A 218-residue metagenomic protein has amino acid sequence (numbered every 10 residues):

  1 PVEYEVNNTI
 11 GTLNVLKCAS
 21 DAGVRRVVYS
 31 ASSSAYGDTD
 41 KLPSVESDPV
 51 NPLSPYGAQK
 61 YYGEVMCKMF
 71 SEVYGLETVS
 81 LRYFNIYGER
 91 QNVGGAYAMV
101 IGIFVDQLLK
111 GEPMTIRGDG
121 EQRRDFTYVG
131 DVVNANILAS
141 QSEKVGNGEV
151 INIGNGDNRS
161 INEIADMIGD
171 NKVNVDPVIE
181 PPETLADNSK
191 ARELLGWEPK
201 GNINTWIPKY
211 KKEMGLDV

Functional and structural regions predicted by a protein language model:
P1-F84, G130-V133, W197, E213: N-terminal Rossmann-like NAD(P)+-binding domain of SDR-like oxidoreductases, especially those catalyzing
N7-I10, S47, S54, G95-M99 (+4 more regions): Residue-level signal for the nucleotide or nucleotide-sugar donor/cofactor binding architecture
Y61, I86-G102, K110-E112, I116-R117 (+4 more regions): Glycine/proline-rich active-site loop of Rossmann-fold NAD(P)-dependent oxidoreductases
Y62, M66, F70, V100 (+3 more regions): Hydrophobic alpha-helix immediately C-terminal to the catalytic Tyr-X-X-X-Lys motif of short-chain
S71, L109, S140-Q141, M214: Protein kinase-like catalytic domain
D119, E149-I151, R159-N188: C-terminal "lid/loop" region of Rossmann-like NAD(P)-dependent oxidoreductases
V132, N136, I153, I164 (+2 more regions): Non-catalytic, hydrophobic alpha-helical segments
S189, I203-V218: Amphipathic terminal alpha-helices
